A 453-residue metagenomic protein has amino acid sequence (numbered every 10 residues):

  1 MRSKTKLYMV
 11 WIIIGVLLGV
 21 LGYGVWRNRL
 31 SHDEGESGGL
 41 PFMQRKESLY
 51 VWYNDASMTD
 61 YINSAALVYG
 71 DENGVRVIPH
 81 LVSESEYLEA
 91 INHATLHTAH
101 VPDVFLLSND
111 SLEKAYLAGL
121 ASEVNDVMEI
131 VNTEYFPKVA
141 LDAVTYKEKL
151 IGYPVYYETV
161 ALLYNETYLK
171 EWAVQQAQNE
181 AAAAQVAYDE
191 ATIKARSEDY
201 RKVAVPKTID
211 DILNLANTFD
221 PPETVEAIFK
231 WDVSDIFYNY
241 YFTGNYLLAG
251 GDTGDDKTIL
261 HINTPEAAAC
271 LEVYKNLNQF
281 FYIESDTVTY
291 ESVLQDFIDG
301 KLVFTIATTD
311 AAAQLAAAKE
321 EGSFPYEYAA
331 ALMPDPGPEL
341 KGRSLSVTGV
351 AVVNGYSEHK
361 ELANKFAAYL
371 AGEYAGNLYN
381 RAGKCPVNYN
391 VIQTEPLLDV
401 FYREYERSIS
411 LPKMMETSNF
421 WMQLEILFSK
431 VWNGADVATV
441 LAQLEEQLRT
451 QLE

Functional and structural regions predicted by a protein language model:
W11, L18, G24-S31, G376-N377 (+1 more regions): Conserved C-terminal helix/tail region of periplasmic/extracytoplasmic solute-binding proteins
F42-E113, N132-K138, Q295: Early extracytoplasmic/lumenal segment of secretory-pathway proteins
N73, Q279, K319-C385, I426 (+1 more regions): Extracytoplasmic/periplasmic substrate-recognition and gating elements
S85-E123, E134-G152, L162-L163, D210-E226 (+1 more regions): Pocket-flanking alpha-helical
S108-L163, K170-Q175, N179, A183-V186 (+2 more regions): Hinge/lid segment of periplasmic solute-binding proteins
D126-F136, A177, V186-D189, A195-E198 (+5 more regions): Short, solvent-exposed loop/beta-turn-alpha elements that line the ligand-binding surface or hinge of extracytoplasmic
K149-V155, V160, Q185-I259: Extracytoplasmic/periplasmic solute-binding protein
L213-F219, D256-V288, M333: Glycine-centered hinge/linker elements that transmit conformational signals in sensory and ligand-binding systems
